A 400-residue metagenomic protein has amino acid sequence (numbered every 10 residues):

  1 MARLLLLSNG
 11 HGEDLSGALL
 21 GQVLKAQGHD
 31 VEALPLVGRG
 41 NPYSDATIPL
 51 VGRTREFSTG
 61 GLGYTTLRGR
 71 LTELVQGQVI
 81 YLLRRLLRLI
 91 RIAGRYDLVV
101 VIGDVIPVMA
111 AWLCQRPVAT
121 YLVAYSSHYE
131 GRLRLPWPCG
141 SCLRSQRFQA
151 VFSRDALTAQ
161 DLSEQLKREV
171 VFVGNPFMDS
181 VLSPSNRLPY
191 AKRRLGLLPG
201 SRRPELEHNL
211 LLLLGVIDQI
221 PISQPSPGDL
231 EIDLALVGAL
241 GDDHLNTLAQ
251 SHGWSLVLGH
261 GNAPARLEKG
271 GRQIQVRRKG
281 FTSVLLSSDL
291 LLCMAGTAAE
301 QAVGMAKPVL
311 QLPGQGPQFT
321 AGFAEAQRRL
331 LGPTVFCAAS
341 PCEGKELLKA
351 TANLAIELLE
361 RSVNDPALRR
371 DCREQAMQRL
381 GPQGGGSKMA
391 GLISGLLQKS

Functional and structural regions predicted by a protein language model:
M1-S400: Nucleotide-activated sugar donor-binding and catalytic core shared by glycosyltransferases and related lipid-linked
